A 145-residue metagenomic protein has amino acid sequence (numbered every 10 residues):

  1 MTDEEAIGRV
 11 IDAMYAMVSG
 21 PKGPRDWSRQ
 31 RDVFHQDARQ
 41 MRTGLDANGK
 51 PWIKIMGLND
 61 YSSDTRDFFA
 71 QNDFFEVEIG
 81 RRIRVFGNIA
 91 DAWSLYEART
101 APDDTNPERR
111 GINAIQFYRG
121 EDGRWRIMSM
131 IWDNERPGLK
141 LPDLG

Functional and structural regions predicted by a protein language model:
M1-Q36, G145: Short, low-complexity N-terminal intrinsically disordered segments enriched in polar/charged residues
V18, F34, Y96-A98, I131-D133: Short beta-strand segments enriched in hydrophobic/aromatic residues within well-folded beta-rich domains
R31-G49: Early exported N-terminus immediately downstream of N-terminal targeting peptides
Q36, I79, G111-N113: Residues that flank catalytic or metal-binding motifs in active/ligand-binding sites
R39-Q40, K50-D104: Surface-exposed, charged secondary-structure patches
P51-I53, P102-N106, R136-L144: A short, polar/proline- and glycine-enriched secondary-structure boundary/capping micro-motif
Y61-S63, R109-I112, P142-G145: Non-catalytic cap/lid and distal C-terminal segments of serine-dependent acyl enzymes
D91, R110-L141: Short beta-strand edge/turn micro-motifs at domain boundaries
